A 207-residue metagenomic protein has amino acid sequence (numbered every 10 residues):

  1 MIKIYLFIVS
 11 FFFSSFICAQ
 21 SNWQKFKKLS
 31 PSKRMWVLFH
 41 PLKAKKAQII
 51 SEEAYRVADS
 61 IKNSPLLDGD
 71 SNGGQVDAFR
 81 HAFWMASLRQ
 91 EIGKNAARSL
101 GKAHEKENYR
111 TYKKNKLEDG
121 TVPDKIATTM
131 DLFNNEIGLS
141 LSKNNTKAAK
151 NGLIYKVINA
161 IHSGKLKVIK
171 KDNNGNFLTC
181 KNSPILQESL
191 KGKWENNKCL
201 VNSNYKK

Functional and structural regions predicted by a protein language model:
M1-N22: Bacterial Sec-dependent N-terminal signal peptides
C18-K207: Intrinsically disordered, low-complexity, mixed-charge
